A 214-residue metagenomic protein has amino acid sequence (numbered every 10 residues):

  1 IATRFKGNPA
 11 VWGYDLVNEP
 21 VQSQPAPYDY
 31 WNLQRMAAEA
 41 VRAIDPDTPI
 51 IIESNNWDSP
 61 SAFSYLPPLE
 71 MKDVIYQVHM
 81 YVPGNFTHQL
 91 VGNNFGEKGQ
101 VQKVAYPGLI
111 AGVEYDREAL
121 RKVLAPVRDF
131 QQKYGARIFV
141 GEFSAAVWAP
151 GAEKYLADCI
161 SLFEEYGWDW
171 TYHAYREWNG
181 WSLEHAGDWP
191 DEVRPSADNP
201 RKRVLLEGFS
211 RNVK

Functional and structural regions predicted by a protein language model:
I1-E114, A119-A145, E165-W168: Active-site region of glycoside hydrolase catalytic domains
P150-K214: Aromatic-rich peripheral "rim/lid" segments of glycoside hydrolase catalytic domains that contact and position glycan
